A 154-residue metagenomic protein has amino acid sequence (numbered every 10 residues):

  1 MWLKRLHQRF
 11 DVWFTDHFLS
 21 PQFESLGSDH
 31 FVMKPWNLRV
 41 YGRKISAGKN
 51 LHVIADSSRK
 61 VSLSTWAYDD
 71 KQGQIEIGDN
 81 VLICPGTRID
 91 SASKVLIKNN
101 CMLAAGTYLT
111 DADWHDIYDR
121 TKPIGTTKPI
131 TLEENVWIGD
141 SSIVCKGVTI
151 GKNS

Functional and structural regions predicted by a protein language model:
M1-T110, E133-E134, S142-V144, K152: Domain-scale signature associated with acetyltransferase and cell-envelope carbohydrate enzymes
V61-L63, D116-T121: A short, acidic/glycine-rich surface segment
D70, T121-N135: Glycine-rich NAD(P)-binding loop of Rossmann-like domains
T110-D113, I117, T126, I138: Conserved binding-pocket/active-site segment within a compact domain
D113, R120-K122, V148: Conserved catalytic-core motifs of eukaryotic protein kinase domains, centered on the activation segment
